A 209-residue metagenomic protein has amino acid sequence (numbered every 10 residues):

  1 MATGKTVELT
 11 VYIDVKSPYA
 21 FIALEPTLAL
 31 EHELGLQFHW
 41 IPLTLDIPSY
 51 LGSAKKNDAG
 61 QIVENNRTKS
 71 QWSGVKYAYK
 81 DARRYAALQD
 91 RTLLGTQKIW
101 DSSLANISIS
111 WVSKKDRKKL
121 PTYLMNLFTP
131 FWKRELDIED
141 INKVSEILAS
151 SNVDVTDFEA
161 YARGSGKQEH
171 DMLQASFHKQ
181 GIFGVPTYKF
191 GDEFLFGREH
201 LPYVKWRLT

Functional and structural regions predicted by a protein language model:
A2: Glycine/alanine-rich phosphate-binding loops at beta-alpha junctions
K5-L36, R117-K118, T122, N126-T209: C-terminal cap of thioredoxin/glutaredoxin-like
F21-F131: Structural alpha/beta surface segment adjacent to cysteine/selenocysteine redox centers across thiol/disulfide enzymes
